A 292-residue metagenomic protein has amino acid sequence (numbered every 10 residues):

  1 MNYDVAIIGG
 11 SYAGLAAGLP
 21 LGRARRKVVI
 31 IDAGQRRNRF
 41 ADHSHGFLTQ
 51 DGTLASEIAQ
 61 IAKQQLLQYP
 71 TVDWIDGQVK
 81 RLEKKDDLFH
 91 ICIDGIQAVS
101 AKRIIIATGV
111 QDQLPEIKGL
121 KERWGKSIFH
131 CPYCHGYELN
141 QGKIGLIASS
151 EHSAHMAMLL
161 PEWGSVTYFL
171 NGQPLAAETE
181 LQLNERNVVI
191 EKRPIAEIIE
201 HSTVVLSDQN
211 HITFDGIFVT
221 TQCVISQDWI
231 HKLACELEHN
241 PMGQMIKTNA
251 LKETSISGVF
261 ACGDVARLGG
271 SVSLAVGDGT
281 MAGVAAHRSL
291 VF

Functional and structural regions predicted by a protein language model:
Y3, Y12-R26, I58-A62, Y69 (+3 more regions): N-terminal FAD cofactor-binding segment of flavoenzymes
Y3-E57, K143-Q173: Beta1-alpha1 glycine-rich phosphate/pyrophosphate-binding loop at the start of Rossmann-like nucleotide-binding domains
G18, A154-M156, L170, C262-F292: A conserved FAD-binding loop/helix module that cradles the flavin
A33-Q35, D42-Y69, H130-C131, E185-E197: N-terminal glycine-rich dinucleotide-binding loop that anchors FAD/FMN and/or NAD(P) in oxidoreductases
L66-D86, H90-I93, A98-S100, G164-I246 (+1 more regions): A Rossmann-like FAD-binding core segment of flavoenzymes
T71-G142: Glycine/small-residue-rich loop that forms an oxyanion/phosphate-binding "nest" at active or ligand-binding sites
Q111, E122-G136, C223-S271, M281: FAD-site-proximal beta/loop scaffold in flavoenzymes
